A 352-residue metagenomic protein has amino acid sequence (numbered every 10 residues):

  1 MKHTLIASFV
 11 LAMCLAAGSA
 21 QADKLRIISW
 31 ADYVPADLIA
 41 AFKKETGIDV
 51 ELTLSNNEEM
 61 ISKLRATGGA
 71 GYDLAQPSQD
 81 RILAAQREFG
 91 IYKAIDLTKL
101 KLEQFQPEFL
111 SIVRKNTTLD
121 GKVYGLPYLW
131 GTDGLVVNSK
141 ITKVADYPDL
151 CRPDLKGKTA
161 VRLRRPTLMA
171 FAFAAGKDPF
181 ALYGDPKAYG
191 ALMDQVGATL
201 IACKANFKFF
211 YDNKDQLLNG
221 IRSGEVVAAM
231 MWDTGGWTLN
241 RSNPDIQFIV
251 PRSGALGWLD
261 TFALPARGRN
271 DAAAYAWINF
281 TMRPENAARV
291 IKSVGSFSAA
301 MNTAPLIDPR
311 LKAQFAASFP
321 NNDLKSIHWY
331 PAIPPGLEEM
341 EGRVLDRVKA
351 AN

Functional and structural regions predicted by a protein language model:
A7-A16: Bacterial N-terminal signal peptides
D23-A85: Early extracytoplasmic/lumenal segment of secretory-pathway proteins
Q76-L218: Extracytoplasmic ligand-binding site segments that recognize negatively charged/polar headgroups
R81-A84, A228-D245: A ligand-binding cleft/hinge motif common to bilobed small-molecule-binding domains
G134-I141, A174, L259-N270, R289-V290: A bilobed periplasmic-binding-protein/Venus flytrap-type ligand-binding module shared by bacterial periplasmic
M193-C203, S242-A266: Periplasmic-binding protein-like
L256, P265-K325: Mature extracytoplasmic/periplasmic domains
N321-N352: Conserved C-terminal helix/tail region of periplasmic/extracytoplasmic solute-binding proteins
